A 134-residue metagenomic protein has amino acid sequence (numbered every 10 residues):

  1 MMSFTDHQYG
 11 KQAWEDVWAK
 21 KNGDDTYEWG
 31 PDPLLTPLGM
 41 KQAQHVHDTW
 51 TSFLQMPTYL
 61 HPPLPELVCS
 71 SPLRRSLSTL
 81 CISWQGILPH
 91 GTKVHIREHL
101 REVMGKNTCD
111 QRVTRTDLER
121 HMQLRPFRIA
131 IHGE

Functional and structural regions predicted by a protein language model:
M1-T92, I96, G105, T116-L124: Active-site-proximal alpha-helix that buttresses catalytic centers in soluble enzyme cores
R97-E102, H132-E134: Short linear capping/connector segments at secondary-structure termini
R101-Q111: Short alpha-helix plus adjacent loop in nuclease-associated cores
Q111-E134: Acidic, glycine-rich loop-and-strand cores that form catalytic or ligand-binding grooves in diverse globular domains
